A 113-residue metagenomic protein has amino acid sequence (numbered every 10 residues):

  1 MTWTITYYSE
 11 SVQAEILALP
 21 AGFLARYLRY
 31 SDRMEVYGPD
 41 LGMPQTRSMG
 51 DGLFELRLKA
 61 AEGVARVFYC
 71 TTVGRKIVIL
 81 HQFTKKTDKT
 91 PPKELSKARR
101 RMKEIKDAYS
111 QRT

Functional and structural regions predicted by a protein language model:
M1-V64, V73-I77, T84-T113: Basic, Lys/Arg-enriched alpha-helical interface segments
V67: Portal/gating segments that form or line small-molecule/metal binding sites
C70: Conserved Hanks-type protein kinase catalytic core
